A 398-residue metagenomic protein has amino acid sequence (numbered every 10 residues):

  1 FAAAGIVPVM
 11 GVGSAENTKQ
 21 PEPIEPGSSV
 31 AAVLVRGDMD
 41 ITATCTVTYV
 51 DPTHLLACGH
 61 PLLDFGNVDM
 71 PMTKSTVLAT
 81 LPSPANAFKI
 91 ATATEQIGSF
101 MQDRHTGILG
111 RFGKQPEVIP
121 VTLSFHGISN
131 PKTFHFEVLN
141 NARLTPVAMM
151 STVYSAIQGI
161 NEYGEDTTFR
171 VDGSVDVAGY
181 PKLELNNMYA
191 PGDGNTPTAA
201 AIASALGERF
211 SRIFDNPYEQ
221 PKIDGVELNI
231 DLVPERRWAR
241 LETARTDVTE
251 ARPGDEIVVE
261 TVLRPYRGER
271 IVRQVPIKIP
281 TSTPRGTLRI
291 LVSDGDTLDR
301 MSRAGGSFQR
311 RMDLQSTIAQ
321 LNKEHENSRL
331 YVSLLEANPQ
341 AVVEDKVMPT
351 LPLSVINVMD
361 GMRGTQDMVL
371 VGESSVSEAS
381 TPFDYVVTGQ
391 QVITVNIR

Functional and structural regions predicted by a protein language model:
F1-R398: Terminal presequence/propeptide segments associated with secretion/organelle targeting and zymogen/polyprotein
